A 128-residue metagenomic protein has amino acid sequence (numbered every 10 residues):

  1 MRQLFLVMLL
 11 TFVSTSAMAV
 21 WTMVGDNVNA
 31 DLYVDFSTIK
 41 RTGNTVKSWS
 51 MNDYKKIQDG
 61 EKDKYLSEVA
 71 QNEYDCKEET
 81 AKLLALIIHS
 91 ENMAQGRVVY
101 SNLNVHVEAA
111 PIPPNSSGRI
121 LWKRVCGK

Functional and structural regions predicted by a protein language model:
L4-V13: Sec-dependent N-terminal signal peptides
S16-K128: N-terminal secretory-pathway/extracellular module detecting exported/lumenal segments and adjacent signal-anchor/first
